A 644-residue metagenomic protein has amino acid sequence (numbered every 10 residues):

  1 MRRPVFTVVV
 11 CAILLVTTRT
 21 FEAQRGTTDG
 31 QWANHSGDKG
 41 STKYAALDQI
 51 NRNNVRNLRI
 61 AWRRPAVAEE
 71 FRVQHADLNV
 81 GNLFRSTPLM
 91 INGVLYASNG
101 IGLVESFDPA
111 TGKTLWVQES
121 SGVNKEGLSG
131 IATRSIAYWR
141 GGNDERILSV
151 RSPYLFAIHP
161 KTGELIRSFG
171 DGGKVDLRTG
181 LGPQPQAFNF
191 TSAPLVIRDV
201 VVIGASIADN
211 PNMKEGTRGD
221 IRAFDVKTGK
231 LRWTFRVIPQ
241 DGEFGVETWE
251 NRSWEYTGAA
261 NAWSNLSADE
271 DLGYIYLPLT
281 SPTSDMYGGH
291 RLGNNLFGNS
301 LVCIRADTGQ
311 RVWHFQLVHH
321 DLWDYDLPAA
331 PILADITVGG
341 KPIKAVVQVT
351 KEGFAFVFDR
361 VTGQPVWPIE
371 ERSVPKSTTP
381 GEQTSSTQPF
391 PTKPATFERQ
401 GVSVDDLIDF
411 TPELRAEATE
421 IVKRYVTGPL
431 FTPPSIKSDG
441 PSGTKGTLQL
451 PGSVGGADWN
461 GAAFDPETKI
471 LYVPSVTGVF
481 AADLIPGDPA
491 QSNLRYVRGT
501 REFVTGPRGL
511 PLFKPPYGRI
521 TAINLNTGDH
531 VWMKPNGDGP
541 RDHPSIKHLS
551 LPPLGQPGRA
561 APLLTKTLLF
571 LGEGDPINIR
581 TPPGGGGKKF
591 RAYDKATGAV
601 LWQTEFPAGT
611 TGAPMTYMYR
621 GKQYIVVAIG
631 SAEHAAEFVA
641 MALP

Functional and structural regions predicted by a protein language model:
T7-T17: Bacterial N-terminal signal peptides
F21-V55, S385-K423: N-terminal pre-domain segments of enzymes
W32-S36, G81-L103, L128-L155, Q186-M213 (+11 more regions): Repeat-blade elements of multi-bladed beta-propeller folds
A45-G142, R146-V175: N-terminal cofactor/phosphate-binding cores enriched in small/glycine residues, especially glycine-rich loops such as
A61, K113-V117, E164-R167, V175-D176 (+5 more regions): A structural motif specific to WD40 beta-propellers
R64-T87, V117-G141, D171-A193, R236-N265 (+9 more regions): Extracytoplasmic beta-rich repeat domains
S152, I158, T162-G163, T217-L231 (+5 more regions): Beta-propeller blade signature
A330-T379, G630, A640-L643: Phosphate/diphosphate-binding loops
